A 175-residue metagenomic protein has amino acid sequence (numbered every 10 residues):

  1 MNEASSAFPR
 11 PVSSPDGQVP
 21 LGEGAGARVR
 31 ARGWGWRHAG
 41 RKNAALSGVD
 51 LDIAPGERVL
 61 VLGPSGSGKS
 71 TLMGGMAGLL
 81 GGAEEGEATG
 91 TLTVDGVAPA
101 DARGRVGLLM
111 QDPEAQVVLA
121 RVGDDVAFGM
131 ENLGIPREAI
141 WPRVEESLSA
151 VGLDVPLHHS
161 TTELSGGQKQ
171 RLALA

Functional and structural regions predicted by a protein language model:
N2-G48, L80-E85, A98, R137: A short, flexible loop at the N-terminus of ABC-type nucleotide-binding domains that lies
L62-P64: The feature captures the beta-strand-to-loop junction immediately N-terminal to the Walker
A77: Helix-to-loop junction immediately C-terminal to a conserved catalytic motif
E85-G104: Conserved ABC transporter NBD signature motif
E114, G123-E131, W141, E145: Short helical segment in ABC ATPase nucleotide-binding domains corresponding to the A-loop/adjacent helical element
E138-P156: Conserved ABC ATPase "signature" region
S160-L164, Q168: Conserved ABC ATPase signature
L174: Hydrophobic anchor residue at the start of the ABC signature
